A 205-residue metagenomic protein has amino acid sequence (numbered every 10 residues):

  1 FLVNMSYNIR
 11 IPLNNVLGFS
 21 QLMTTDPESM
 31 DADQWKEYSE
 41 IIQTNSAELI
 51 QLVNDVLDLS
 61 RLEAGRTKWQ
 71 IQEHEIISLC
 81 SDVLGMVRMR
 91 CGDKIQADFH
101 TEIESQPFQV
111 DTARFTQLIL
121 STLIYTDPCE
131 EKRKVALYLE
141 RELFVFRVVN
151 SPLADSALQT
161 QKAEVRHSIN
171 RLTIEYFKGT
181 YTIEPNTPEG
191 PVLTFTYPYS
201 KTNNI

Functional and structural regions predicted by a protein language model:
F1-E28: Primarily the dimerization/phosphotransfer
T44-L49: Short alpha-helical segment of the dimerization/phosphotransfer core of two-component systems
V56, S60-I71: Helix-loop junction within the histidine kinase core
Q70-E75, Q96-Q106, E140: Conserved catalytic submotifs in the C-terminal HATPase_c
Q70-G85, T116: A conserved beta-strand-to-alpha-helix junction within the catalytic ATP-binding
R90-F99, E131: Short conserved segments within the C-terminal catalytic ATPase subdomain
V145-S168: Glycine-rich/acidic phosphate-handling loop/turn and adjacent ATP-lid/helix of nucleotide-binding kinase/ATPase domains
I169-K178: Conserved glycine-/histidine-rich ATP-lid loop and adjacent helix of the Bergerat-fold HATPase_c
